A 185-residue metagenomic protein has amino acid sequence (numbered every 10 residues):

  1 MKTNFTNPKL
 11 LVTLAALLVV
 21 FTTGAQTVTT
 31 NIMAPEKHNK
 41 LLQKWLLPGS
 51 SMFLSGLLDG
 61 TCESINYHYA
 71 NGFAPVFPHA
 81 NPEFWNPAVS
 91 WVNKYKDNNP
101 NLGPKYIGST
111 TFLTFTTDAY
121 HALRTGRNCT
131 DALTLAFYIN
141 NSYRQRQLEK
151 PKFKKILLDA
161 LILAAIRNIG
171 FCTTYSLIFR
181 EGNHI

Functional and structural regions predicted by a protein language model:
M1-T3, A16, F53: Generic secretory/membrane-interface signal
K2-V12: Bacterial N-terminal signal peptides that target proteins for export
V12-V20: Bacterial N-terminal signal peptides
L18, G24-A160, T173-I185: Glycine-rich, hydrophobic membrane-spanning regions of integral membrane proteins that mediate transport
